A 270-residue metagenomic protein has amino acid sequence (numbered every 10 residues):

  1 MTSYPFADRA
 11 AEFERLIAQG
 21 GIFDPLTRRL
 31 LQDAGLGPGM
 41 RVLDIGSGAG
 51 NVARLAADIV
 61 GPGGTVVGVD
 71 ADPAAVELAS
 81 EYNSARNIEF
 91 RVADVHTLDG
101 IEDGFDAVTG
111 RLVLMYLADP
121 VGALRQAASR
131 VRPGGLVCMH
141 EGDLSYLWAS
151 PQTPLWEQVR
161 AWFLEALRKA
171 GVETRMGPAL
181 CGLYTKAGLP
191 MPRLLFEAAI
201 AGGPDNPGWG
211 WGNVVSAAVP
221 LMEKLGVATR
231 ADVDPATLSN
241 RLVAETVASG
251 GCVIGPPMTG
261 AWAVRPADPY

Functional and structural regions predicted by a protein language model:
P5, A11-E12, F23, M191-I254 (+1 more regions): C-terminal helical/coil "lid" or tail adjacent to the Rossmann-like core of SAM-dependent
G21-M40, L55: Conserved alpha-helix/loop element of class I SAM-dependent methyltransferases that forms part of the SAM/SAH-binding
L43, A49-L98: Class I SAM-dependent methyltransferase SAM/SAH-binding core
G100-A107: A short acidic, Gly/Pro-enriched loop at the edge of an enzyme's catalytic core that lines a small-molecule cofactor
G110-M115, H140: Residues lining the SAM
V121-L136: A short glycine-rich, Lys/Arg-flanked "PGG" loop and its adjoining helix->strand segment in the class I
C138-N206, E223-K224: Conserved catalytic/acceptor-binding region of the Class I
A187-P190, M258-Y270: Core SAM-dependent methyltransferase catalytic element
